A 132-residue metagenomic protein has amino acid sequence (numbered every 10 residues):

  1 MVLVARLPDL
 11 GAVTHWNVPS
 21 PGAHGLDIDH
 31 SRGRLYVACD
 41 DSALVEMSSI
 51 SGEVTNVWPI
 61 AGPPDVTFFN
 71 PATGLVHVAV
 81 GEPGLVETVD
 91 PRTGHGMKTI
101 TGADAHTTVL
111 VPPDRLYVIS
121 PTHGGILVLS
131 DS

Functional and structural regions predicted by a protein language model:
M1-S132: Predominantly soluble domains enriched in secretory-pathway, periplasmic, or organellar proteins
